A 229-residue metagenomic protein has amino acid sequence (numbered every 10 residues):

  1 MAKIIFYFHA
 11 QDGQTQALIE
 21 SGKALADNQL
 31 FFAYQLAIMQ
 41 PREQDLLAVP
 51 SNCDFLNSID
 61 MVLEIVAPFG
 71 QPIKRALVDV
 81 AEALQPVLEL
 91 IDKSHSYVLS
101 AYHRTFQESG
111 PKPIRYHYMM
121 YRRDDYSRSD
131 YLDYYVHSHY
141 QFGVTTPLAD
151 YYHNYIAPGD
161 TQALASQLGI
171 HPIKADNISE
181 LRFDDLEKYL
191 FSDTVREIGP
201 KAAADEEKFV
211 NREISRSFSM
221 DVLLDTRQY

Functional and structural regions predicted by a protein language model:
M1-Y229: Macromolecular interaction modules
